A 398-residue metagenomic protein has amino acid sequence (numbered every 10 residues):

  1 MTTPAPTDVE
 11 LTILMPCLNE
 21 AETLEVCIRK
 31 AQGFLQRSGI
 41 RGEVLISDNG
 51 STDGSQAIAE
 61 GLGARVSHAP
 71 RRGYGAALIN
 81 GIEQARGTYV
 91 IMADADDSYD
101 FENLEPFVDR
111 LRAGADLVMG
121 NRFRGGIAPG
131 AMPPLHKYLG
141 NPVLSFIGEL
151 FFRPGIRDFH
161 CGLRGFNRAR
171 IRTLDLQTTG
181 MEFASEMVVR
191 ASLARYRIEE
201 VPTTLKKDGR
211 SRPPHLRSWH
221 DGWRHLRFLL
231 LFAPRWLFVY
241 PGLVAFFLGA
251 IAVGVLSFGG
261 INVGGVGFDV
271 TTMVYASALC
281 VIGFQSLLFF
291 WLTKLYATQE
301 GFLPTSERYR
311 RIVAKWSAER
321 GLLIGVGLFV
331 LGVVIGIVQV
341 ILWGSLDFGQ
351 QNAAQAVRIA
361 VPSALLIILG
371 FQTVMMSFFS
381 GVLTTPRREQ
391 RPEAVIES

Functional and structural regions predicted by a protein language model:
M1-G33, I40: N-proximal low-complexity "stem/linker" segments adjacent to membrane-targeting elements
M1-T7, R153, L176-S398: Hydrophobic helical membrane-anchoring modules
I13, L24, A31, G81 (+8 more regions): Residue-level signature of catalytic and energy-coupling elements of molecular machines, predominantly ATP/GTP-dependent
E20-T23, S51, Y74, D100: Donor nucleotide-sugar binding loop of glycosyltransferases
S38-L45, Q56-Q84: Conserved donor nucleotide-binding strand/loop of the catalytic core
L45-Q56, D97: A conserved acidic beta->alpha catalytic loop
A69-Q84, Y89-M92, S98-M181, K207-F228: Acceptor/aglycone-binding surface of glycosyltransferases and processive sugar-polymer synthases
